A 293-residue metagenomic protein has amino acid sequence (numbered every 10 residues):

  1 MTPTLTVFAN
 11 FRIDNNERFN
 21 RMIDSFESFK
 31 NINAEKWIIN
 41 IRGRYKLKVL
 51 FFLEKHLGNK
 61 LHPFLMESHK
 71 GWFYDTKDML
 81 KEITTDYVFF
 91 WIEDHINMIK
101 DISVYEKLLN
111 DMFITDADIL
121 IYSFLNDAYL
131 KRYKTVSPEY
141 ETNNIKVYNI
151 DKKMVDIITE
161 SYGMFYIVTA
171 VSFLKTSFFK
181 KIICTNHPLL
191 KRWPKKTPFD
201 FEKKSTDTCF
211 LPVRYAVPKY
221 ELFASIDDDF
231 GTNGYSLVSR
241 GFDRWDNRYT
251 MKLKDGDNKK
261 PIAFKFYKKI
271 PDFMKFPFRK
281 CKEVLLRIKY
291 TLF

Functional and structural regions predicted by a protein language model:
M1-S68, D78-Y87: N-terminal anchoring/stem segment of glycosyltransferases
N15-R18, K46-V49, N97-K100, A128-Y133 (+4 more regions): Short catalytic/ligand-binding loop motif for oxyanion handling, primarily in non-cytosolic enzymes, centered on
F26, L47-N59, K134-I145, E202-D207: Short, aromatic/basic amphipathic alpha-helical patches
D86-I96: Short beta-strand-to-loop acidic/aromatic patch adjacent to the donor-nucleotide binding site
I99-A128: Conserved donor-nucleotide/metal-binding helix-loop-beta segment in metal-dependent transferases, i.e., the alpha-helix
K153-L174: A recurrent flexible, glycine/aromatic-enriched loop bordering the glycosyltransferase active site that acts as
L174-S177, K181-F293: C-terminal catalytic/acceptor-binding lobe
